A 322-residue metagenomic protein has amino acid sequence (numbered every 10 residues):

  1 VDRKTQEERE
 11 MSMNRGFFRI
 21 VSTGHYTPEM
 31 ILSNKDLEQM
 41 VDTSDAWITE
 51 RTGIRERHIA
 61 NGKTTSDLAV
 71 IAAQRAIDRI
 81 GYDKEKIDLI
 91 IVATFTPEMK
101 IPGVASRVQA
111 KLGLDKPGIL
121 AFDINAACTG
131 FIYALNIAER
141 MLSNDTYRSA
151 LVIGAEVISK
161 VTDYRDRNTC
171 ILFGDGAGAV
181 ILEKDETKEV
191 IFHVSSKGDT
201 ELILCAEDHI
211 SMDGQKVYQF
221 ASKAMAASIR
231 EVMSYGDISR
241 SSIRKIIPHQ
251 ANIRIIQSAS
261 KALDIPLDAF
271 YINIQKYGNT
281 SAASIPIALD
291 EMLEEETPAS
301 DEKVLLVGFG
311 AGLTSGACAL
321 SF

Functional and structural regions predicted by a protein language model:
R9-G62, Y164-K223, A227-R230, F309 (+1 more regions): Condensing-enzyme catalytic core mediating Claisen C-C bond formation in acyl metabolism
I20-S22, I48, A76, I90 (+6 more regions): Buried hydrophobic positions in well-ordered alpha/beta secondary-structure cores of metabolic enzymes
V41-W47, K100-L114, L151-I158, I255-P266: Acidic-glycine-rich active-site phosphate/pyrophosphate-binding loop
S66, V70-A73, T96-P97, A110 (+3 more regions): Claisen-condensing/thiolase-fold acyl-transfer catalytic domains that form or cleave C-C bonds in fatty acid
A72-D88, S228-S242, M292-T297: Phosphate/pyrophosphate-binding loops at sites that engage ATP/ADP/AMP, CoA/4′-phosphopantetheine, polyphosphate
R79, D83-L114: Anion-binding (especially nucleotide phosphate/pyrophosphate-binding) glycine-rich loop and adjoining beta-alpha core
A93, N125, A150-E156, L182-E183 (+2 more regions): Short beta-strand segments
S143-G174: Flexible, glycine-rich active-site loops centered on histidine and acidic residues that chelate a metal or position
